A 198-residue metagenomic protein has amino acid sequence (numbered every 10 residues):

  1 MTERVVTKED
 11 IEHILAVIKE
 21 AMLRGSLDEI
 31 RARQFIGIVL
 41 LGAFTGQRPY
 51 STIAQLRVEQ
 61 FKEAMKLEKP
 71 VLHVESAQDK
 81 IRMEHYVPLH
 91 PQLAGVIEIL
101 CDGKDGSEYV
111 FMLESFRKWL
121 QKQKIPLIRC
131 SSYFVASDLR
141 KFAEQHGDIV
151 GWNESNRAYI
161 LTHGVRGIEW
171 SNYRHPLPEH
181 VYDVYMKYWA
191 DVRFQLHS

Functional and structural regions predicted by a protein language model:
M1-E20, D79-P91, D105-F111: DNA breakage-rejoining catalytic core of tyrosine-based enzymes
M1-Y50, R140: Basic, Lys/Arg- and aromatic-enriched nucleic-acid-binding interface segment
D10-H13, A54-V96: Conserved tyrosine-mediated DNA breakage-rejoining catalytic core shared by Y-recombinases
I11, P88-S132, D138-S155, G164: Active-site/catalytic core of tyrosine-dependent DNA strand-transfer enzymes
L15, G42, A54, Q145 (+3 more regions): Generic hydrophobic alpha-helical scaffold/packing signal
R31, L40-E68, E154-N156: Short, charged phosphate-coordinating catalytic segments
F35, E68, M83, C130 (+1 more regions): Exposed loop/turn and edge beta-strand positions of beta-sandwich/beta-sheet ligand-binding modules
Q78, I160-H197: Catalytic-site neighborhood detector that most strongly recognizes the C-terminal catalytic loop/helix of tyrosine
